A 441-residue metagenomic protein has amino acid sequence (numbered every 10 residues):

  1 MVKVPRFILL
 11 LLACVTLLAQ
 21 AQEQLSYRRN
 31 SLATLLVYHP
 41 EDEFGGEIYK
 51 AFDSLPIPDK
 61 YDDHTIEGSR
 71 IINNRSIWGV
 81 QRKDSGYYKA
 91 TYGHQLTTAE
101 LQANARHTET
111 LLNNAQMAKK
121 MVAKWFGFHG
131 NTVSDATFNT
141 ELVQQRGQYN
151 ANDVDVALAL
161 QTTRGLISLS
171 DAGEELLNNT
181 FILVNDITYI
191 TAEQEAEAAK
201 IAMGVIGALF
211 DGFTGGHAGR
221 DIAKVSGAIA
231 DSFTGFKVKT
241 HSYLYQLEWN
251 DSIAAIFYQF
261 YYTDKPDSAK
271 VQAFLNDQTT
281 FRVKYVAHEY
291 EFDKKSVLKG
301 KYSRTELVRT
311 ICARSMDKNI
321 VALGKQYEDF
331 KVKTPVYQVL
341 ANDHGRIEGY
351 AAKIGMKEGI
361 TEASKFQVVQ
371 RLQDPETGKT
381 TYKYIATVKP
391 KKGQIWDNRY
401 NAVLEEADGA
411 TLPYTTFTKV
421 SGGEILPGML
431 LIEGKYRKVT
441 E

Functional and structural regions predicted by a protein language model:
M1-I8: Bacterial N-terminal signal peptides that target proteins for export
L11-Q20: Hydrophobic h-region of N-terminal signal peptides that target proteins for export in Gram-negative bacteria
Q22-E441: Surface-exposed, polar/charged interaction patches used for macromolecular assembly or partner binding
